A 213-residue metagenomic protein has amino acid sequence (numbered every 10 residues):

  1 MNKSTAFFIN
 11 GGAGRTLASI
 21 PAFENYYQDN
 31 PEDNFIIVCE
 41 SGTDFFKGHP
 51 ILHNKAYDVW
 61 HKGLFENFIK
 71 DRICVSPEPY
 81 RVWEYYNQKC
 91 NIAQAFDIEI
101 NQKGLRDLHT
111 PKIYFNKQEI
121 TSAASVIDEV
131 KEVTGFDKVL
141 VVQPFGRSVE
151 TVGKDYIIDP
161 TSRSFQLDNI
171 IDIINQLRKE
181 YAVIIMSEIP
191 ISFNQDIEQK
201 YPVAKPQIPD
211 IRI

Functional and structural regions predicted by a protein language model:
N2-A93: Active-site and donor-binding regions of nucleotide-sugar-utilizing enzymes
F7, G14, Y26, D128-K131 (+3 more regions): Catalytic phosphate/metal-binding cores of nucleic-acid and nucleotide-processing enzymes, i.e., regions that mediate
A13, L17, Y156-I213: Donor-binding and catalytic core of enzymes assembling or modifying cell-surface/extracellular glycoconjugates
Y27-Q28, K131, I174-R178: N-terminal cationic-hydrophobic initiation segments that often serve targeting/anchoring roles
I36-C39, Q143-P144, I184-E188: Short beta-strand segments
G42-K47, E150-T151, I189-D196: Short, charged/polar "capping" segments at the starts of alpha-helices and the immediately preceding loops
Y80-S148: A nucleotide-sugar donor-handling region in carbohydrate enzymes
R147-I157: Short glycine-rich His-centered loop
